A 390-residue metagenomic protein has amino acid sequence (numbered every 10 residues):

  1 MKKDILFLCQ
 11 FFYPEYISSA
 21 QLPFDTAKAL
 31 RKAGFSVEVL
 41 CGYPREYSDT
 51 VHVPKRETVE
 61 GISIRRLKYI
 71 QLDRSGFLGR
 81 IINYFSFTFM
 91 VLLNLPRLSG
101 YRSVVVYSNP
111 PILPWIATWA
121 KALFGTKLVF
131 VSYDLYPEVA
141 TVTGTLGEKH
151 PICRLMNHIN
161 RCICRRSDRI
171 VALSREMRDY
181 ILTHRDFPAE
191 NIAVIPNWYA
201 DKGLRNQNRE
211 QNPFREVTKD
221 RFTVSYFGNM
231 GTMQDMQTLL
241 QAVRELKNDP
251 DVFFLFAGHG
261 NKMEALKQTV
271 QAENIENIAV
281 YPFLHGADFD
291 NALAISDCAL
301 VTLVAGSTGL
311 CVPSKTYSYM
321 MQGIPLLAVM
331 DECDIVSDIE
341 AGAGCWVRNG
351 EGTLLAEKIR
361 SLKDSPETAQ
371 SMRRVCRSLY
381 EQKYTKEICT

Functional and structural regions predicted by a protein language model:
M1-E60, L246: N-terminal subdomain of nucleotide-sugar transferases
Y43, E176, I195-W198: Carbohydrate-associated surface elements
W115, W119-F124, H150-I170: Membrane-proximal helix-turn-helix segments that form the acceptor-binding/catalytic region of lipid-linked
E216-Q234, L240-V243, L255: Conserved donor-binding/catalytic core segment of Leloir-type glycosyltransferases
Q234, H285-A292, A299-M320, P325-D338: Nucleotide-sugar-dependent
A257-G258, M263-D290: Nucleotide-activated donor-binding/catalytic signature segment of Leloir-type glycosyltransferases, i.e., the conserved
D331-R360: Change "using UDP/GDP/dTDP sugars" to "using nucleotide sugars
G350, L354, D364-T390: A charged, aromatic-enriched C-terminal amphipathic alpha-helix characteristic of glycosyltransferases across folds
